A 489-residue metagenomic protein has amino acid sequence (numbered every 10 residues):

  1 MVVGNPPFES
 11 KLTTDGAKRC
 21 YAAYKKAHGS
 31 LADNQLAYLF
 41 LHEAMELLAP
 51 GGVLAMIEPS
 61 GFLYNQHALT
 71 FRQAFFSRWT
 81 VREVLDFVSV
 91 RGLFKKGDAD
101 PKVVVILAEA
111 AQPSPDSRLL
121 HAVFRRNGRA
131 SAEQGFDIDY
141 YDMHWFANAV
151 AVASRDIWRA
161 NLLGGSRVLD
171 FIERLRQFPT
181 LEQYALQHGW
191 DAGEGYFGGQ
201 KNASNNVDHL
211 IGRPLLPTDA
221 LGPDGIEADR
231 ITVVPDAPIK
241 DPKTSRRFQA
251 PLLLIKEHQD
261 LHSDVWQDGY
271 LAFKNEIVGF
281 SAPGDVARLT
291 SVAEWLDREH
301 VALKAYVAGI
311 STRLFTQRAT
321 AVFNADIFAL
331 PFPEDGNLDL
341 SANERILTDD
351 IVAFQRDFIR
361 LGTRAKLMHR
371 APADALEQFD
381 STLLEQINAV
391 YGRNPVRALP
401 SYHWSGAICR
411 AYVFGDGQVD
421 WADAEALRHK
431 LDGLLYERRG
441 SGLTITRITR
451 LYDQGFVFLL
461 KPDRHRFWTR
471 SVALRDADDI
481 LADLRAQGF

Functional and structural regions predicted by a protein language model:
M1-D191, F197-G198, E276-I277, V322-F323: Signature of N6-adenine DNA methyltransferases within the class I
N5, E9, E43, L47 (+8 more regions): Generic, well-ordered alpha-helical scaffold segments in large soluble proteins
L12-D15, A305, R360: Charged, solvent-exposed alpha-helical segments that act as regulatory interaction surfaces
Y38, L48, S166-D339, D357 (+1 more regions): Polybasic, glycine- and aromatic-enriched phosphate-binding surface used to engage nucleic acids
F76-S77, I226-D229, L361: Juxtamembrane/interface motifs at transmembrane-helix termini
G92-D100, H121-E133, N206, L216 (+1 more regions): Hydrophobic transmembrane alpha-helix bundles
L330, N337-F379: Amphipathic alpha-helical coiled-coil/heptad-repeat segments
